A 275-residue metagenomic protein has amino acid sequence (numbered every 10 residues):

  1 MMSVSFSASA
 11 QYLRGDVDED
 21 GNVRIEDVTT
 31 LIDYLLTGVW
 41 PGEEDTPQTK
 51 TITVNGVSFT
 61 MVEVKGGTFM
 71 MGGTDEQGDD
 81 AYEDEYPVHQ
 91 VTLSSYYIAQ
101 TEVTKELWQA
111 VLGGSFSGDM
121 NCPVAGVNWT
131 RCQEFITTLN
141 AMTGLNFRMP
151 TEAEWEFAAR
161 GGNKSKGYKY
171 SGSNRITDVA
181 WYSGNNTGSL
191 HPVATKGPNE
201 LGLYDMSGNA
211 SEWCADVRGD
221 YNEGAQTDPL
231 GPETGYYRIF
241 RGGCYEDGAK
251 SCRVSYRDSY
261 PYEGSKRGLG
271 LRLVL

Functional and structural regions predicted by a protein language model:
Q11-E44, E106-Q109, T130-T137: Alpha-helical segments with a strong preference for the paired helices of cellulosomal dockerin domains
W40-P41, E156-Y170, D220-Y221: Secretory-pathway/luminal and periplasmic proteins that interact with or process carbohydrate-rich
D45-G66, M70-M71: GGW-centered surface loops in extracellular recognition modules
G56-V57, A81-N163, G184-D205, L275: Short aromatic-cysteine micro-motif
Q77-V91, N163-K164, N186-S189, M206-L275: Surface-exposed recognition segments
